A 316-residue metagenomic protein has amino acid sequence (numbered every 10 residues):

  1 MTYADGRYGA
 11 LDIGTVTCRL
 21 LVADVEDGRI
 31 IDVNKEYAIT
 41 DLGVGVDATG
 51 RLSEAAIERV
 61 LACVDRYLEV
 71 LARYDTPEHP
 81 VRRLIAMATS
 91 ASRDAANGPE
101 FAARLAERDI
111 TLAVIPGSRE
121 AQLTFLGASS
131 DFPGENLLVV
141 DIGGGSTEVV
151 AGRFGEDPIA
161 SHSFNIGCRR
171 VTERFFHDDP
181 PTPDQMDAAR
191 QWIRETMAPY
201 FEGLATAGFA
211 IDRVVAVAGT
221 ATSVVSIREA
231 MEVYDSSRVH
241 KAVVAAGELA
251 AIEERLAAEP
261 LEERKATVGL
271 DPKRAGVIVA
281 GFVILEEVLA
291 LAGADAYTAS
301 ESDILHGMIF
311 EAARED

Functional and structural regions predicted by a protein language model:
T2-I30: N-terminal basic/disordered segments at the start of proteins
D5-Y8, V22-V25, T40-D41, G45-T76 (+4 more regions): Helical "lid/coupling" subdomains associated with nucleotide-phosphate turnover
T15-T17, A128, G143-V149, G219: Ser/Thr-glycine-rich phosphate-binding loops at phosphate-binding pockets of nucleotides, nucleotide cofactors
N34-A38: Short amphipathic
V81-R82: Conserved ATP-binding/catalytic motifs of P-loop helicase motor domains
L138-V140: A short, small-residue-rich loop immediately preceding and capping a beta-strand
